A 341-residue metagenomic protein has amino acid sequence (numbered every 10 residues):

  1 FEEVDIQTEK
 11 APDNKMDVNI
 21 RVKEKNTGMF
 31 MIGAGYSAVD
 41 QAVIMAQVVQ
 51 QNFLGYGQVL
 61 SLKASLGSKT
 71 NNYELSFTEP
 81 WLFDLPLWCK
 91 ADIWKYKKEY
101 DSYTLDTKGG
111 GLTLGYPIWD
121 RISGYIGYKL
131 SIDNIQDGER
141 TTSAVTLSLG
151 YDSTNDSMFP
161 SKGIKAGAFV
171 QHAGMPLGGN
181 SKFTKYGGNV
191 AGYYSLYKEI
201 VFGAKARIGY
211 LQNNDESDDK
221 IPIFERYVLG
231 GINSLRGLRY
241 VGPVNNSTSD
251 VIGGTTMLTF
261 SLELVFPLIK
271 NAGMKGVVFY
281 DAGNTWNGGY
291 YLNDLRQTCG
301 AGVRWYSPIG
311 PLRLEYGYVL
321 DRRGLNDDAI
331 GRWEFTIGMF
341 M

Functional and structural regions predicted by a protein language model:
F1-G35, Q47, S61-E79, T184-N189 (+2 more regions): Periplasmic polypeptide-binding modules associated with outer-membrane biogenesis and secretion
E2, G28-F30, Q41, F53-L60 (+6 more regions): Repeated loop/turn-to-beta-strand initiation elements of outer-membrane beta-barrel proteins
A11-D13, Y36-V43, L62-Y73, K98-L105 (+5 more regions): Solvent-exposed loop/turn segments connecting transmembrane beta-strands in outer-membrane beta-barrel proteins
G28-A38, I44-G67, C89-E99, L130 (+4 more regions): Transmembrane beta-strand segments that form the barrel wall of outer-membrane beta-barrel proteins
M29, G35-S37, T142-M274, V278-F279 (+3 more regions): C-terminal outer-membrane beta-barrel translocator/porin domains of Gram-negative envelope proteins and their
A46-Q50, L75-E79, L112-Y116, Y128 (+7 more regions): Residues on the lipid-exposed face of transmembrane beta-strands in outer-membrane beta-barrel proteins
Y73-T141, V145-L147: Transmembrane beta-barrel wall of Gram-negative outer-membrane proteins
Y290-M341: C-terminal beta-signal and terminal closure region of outer-membrane beta-barrel proteins
